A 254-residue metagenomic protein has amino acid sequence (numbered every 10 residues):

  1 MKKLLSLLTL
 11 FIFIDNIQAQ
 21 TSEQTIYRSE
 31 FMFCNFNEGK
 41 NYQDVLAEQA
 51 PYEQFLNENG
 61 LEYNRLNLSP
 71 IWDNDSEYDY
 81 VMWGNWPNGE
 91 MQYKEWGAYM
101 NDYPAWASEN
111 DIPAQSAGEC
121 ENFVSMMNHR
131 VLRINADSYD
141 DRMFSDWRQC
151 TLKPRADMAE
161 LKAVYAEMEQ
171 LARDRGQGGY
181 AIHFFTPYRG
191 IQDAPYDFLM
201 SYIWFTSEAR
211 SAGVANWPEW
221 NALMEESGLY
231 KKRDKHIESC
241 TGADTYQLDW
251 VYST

Functional and structural regions predicted by a protein language model:
L4-F13: Sec-dependent N-terminal signal peptides
A19-S108, I112-T254: Short S/T/G/P-rich N-terminal loop/turn motif that feeds into the first structured element of a domain
